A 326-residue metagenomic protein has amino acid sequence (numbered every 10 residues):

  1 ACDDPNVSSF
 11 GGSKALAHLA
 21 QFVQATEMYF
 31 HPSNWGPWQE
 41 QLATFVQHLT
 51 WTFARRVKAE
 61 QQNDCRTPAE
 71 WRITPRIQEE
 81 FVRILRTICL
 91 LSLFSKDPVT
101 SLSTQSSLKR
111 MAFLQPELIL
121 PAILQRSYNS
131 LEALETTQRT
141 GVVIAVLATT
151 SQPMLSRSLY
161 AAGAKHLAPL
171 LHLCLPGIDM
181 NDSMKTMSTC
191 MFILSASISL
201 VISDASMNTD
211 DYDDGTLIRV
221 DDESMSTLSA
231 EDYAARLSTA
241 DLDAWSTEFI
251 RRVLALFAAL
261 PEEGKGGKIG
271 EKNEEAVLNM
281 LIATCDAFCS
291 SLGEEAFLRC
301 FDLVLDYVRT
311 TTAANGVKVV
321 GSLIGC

Functional and structural regions predicted by a protein language model:
C2-Q125, E135-H166, V220-C326: Alpha-solenoid helical repeat scaffolds
L49, F192-S195: Conserved, non-catalytic sequence blocks in retroelement Pol enzymes and Pol-derived host proteins
V142, M187-S188, F192: Alpha-helical solenoid repeats of the armadillo/HEAT superfamily in eukaryotic scaffolding/adaptor proteins
A196-T216: Internal, charge-rich low-complexity segments
